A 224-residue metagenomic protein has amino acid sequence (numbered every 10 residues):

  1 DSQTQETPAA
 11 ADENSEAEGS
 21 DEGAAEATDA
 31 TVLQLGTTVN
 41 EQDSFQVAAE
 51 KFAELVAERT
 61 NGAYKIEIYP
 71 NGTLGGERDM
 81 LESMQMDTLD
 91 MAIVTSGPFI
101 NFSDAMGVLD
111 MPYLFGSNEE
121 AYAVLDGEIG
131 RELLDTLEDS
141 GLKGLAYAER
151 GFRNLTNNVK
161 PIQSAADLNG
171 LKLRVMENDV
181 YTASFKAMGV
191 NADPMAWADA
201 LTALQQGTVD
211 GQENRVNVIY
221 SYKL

Functional and structural regions predicted by a protein language model:
D1-V32: Short, low-complexity disordered leader/linker segments with a strong preference for bacterial N-terminal type II
Q34-E50, N71-G75, I219: Extracytoplasmic "Venus flytrap"
Q42-E67, T136, D179, A183: Short, polar/charged alpha-helical segment
A53-E54, Q85, D90, T95-N191 (+1 more regions): Contiguous mixed-secondary-structure segments that line small-molecule binding/active-site clefts of soluble domains
N61-Y64, M80-V94, V190-A192, Q206-N214: Alpha-to-beta junction loops
I66-G75, L173-V175, V190-A203: Short beta-strand-to-loop elements that line the ligand-binding cleft of bilobed periplasmic-binding protein-like
V180-T182, V190-L224: Pocket-lining segment of extracytoplasmic ligand-binding domains
